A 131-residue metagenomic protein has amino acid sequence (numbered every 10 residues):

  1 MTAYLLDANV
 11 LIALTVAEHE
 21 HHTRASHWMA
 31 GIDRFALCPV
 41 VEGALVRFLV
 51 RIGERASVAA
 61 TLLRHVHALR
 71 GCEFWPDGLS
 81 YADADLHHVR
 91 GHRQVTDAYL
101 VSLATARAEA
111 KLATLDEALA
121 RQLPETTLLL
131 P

Functional and structural regions predicted by a protein language model:
M1-L37, L49-T61: Short, well-structured N-terminal submotif of metal-dependent ribonuclease cores
V10, V41, S80, A118-L119: Alpha-helix capping/helix-boundary segments
V41-E42, T96: Short, conserved alpha-helical segments within structured domains
R64-H67: TPR/TPR-like (Sel1-like) alpha-helical repeat modules
L69-E117: Active-site neighborhoods of divalent-metal-dependent phosphate/nucleic-acid chemistry enzymes
P124-P131: Active-site regions of enzymes building and remodeling cell-envelope glycoconjugates
